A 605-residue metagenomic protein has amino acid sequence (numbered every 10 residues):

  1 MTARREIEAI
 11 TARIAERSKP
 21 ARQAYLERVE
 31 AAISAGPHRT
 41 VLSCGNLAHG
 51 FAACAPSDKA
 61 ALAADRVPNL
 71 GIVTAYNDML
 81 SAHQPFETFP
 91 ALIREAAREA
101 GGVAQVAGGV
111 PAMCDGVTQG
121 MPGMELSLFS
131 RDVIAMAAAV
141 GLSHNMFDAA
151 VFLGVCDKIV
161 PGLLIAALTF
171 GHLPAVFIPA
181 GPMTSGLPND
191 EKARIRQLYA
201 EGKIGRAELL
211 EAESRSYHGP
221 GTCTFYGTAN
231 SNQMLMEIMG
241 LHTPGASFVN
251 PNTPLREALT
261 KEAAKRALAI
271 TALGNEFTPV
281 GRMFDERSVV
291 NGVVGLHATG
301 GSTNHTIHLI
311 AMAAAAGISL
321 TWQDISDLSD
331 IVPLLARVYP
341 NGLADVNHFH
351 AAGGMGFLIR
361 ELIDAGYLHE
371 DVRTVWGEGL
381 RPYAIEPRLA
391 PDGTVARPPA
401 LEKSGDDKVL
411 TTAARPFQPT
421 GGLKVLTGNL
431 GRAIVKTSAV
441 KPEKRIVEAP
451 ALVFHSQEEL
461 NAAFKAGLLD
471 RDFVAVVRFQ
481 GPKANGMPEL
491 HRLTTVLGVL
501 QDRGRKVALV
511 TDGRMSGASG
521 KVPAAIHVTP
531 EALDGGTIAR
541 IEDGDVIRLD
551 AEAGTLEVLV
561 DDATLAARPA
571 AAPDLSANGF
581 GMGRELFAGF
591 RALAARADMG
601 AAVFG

Functional and structural regions predicted by a protein language model:
M1-P68, T74-D78, A82, A91-G108 (+6 more regions): Catalytic or ion-coupling anion/metal-binding cores of large enzyme and transporter domains
T88: Acidic/charged coordination and interface sites in well-structured regions
A107-N145: N-terminal small/polar loop signature for handling phosphorylated ligands or for N-terminal nucleophile
R131, L153-C156, G353: N-terminal glycine-rich "phosphate-gripper" loop used for MgATP/nucleotide binding and carboxylate activation
R131-A138, S143-A150, N461-D472, V476: Contiguous domain-boundary segments centered on the initiation and propagation of an alpha-helix
A137-N145, L153, A166, G219 (+1 more regions): Mid-sequence acidic-hydrophobic segments that form the walls of catalytic/ligand-binding cavities or oligomerization
G141-L163, V176-I178: A short, small-residue-rich loop immediately preceding and capping a beta-strand
